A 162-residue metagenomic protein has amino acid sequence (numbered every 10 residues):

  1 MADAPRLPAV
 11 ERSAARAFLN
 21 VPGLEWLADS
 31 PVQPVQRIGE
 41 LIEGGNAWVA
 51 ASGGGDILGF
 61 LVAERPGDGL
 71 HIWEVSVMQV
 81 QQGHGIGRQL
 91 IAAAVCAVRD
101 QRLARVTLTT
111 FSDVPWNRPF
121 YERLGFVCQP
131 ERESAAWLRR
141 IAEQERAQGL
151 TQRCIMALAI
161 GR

Functional and structural regions predicted by a protein language model:
M1, P8-V80, I91-A97, Q101 (+2 more regions): Acetyl-CoA-dependent GNAT
R6, Q89, W116: Charged catalytic carboxylate motif
A28-D29, Q33, G85, E143 (+1 more regions): Residues at secondary-structure transition points
G39, A104-R105, F111-R118, R123-R162: C-terminal "cap" of GNAT-fold acetyltransferases
L61, G87, R118: Short glycine-/acidic-enriched loop or helix-start segments at secondary-structure transitions that form or flank
M78-H84, S112-D113: Active-site acidic-Proline motif in GNAT/NAT acetyltransferases
